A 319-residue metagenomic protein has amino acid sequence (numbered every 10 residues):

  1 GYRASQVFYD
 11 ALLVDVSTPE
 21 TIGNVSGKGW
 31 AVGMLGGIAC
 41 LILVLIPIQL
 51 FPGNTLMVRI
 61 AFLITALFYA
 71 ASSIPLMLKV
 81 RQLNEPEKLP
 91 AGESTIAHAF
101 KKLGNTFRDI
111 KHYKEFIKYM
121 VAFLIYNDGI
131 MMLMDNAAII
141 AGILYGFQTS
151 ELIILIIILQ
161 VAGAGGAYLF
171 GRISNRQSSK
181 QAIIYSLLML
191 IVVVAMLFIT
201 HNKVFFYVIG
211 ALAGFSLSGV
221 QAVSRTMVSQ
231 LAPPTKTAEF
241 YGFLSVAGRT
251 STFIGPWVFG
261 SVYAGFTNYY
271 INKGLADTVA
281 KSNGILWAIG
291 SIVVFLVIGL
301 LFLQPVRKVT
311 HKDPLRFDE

Functional and structural regions predicted by a protein language model:
S26-L45, S245-P256: Glycine-rich segments within core transmembrane alpha-helices of 12-TM secondary carriers
P47-L67, S261-L296: A membrane-interface helix-boundary motif in multi-pass transporters
F68-K79, I289-E319: Multi-pass alpha-helical transporter architecture, strongest for 12-TM Major Facilitator/SLC carriers used
R81-M120: Juxtamembrane intracellular "pre-TM" segments in multi-pass secondary transporters
D135-E151: Short amphipathic helix-loop junctions that connect adjacent transmembrane helices in Major Facilitator Superfamily/SLC
G165-S179, Y263: Helix-to-loop junctions at the C-terminal end of transmembrane segments in multipass secondary transporters
Q181-M196: Structural signature of the two symmetry-related core transmembrane helices
F198-G210: Helix-loop junctions at membrane interfaces in 12-TM secondary transporters
